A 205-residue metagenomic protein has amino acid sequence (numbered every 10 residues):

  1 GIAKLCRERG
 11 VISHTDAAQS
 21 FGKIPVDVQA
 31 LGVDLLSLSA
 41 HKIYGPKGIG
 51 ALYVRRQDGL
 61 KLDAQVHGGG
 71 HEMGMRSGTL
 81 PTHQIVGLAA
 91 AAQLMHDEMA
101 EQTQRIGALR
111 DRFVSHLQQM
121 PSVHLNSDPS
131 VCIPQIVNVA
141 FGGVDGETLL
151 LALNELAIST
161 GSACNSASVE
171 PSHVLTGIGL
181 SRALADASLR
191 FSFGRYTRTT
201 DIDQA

Functional and structural regions predicted by a protein language model:
G1-A205: Pyridoxal 5′-phosphate
